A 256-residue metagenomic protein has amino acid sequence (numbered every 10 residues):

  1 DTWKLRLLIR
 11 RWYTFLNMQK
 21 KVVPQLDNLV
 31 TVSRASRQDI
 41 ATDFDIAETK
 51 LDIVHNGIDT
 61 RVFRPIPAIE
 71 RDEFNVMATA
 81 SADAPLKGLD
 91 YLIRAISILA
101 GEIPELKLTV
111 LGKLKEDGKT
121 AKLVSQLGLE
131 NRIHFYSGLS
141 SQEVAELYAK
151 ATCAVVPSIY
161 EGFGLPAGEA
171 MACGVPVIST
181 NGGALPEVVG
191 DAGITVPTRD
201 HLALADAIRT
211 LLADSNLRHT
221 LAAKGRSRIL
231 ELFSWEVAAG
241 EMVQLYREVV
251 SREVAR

Functional and structural regions predicted by a protein language model:
L8-L29: Membrane-proximal helix-turn-helix segments that form the acceptor-binding/catalytic region of lipid-linked
A35, G57: Carbohydrate-associated surface elements
I69-K87, I93-I96: Conserved donor-binding/catalytic core segment of Leloir-type glycosyltransferases
T120-Q142: Nucleotide-activated donor-binding/catalytic signature segment of Leloir-type glycosyltransferases, i.e., the conserved
G138, E146-A151: Short alpha-helical donor nucleotide-sugar binding micro-motif in glycosyltransferases
I159: Aromatic "clamp/platform" in nucleotide-sugar-dependent glycosyltransferases that forms part of the donor/acceptor
P176-S179: Short hydrophobic beta-strand element within catalytic cores of glycosyltransferases and related nucleotide-activated
I194-H201, T210-S215: Conserved acidic donor-binding segment of nucleotide-sugar-dependent glycosyltransferases
